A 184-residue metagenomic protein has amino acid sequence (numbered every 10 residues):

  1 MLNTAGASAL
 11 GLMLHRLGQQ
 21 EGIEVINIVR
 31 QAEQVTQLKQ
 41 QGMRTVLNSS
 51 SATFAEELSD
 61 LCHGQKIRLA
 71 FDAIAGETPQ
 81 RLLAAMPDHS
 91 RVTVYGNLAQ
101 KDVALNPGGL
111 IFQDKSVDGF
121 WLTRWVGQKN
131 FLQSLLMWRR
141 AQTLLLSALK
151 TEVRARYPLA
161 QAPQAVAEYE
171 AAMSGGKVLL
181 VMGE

Functional and structural regions predicted by a protein language model:
M1-S51: Mid-domain Rossmann-like dinucleotide-binding core that forms the NAD(H)/NADP(H) cofactor-binding site
L2, I26, R91-T93, D118 (+1 more regions): Structural detector of well-ordered beta-strand residues that form the stable sheet scaffold of enzyme domains
G18, L38, A70, L82 (+3 more regions): Terminal peptide-recognition signature
Q41, T45-D118: Glycine-rich cofactor phosphate-binding loops and adjacent beta1-alpha1 units of small-molecule cofactor enzyme domains
S59, G109-A155: C-terminal substrate-binding/catalytic core of Rossmann-like NAD(P)-dependent dehydrogenases/reductases
A148-V153, P163-E184: C-terminal capping/lid region of NAD(P)-dependent oxidoreductase domains
